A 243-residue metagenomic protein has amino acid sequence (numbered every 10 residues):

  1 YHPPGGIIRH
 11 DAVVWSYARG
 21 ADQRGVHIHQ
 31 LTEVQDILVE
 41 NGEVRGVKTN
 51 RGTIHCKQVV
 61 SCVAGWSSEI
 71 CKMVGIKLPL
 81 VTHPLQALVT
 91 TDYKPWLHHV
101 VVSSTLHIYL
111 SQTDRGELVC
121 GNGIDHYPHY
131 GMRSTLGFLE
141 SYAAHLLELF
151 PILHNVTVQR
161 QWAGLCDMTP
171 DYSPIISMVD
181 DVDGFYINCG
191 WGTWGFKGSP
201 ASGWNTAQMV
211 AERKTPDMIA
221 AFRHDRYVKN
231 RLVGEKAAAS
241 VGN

Functional and structural regions predicted by a protein language model:
Y1-G20, A64-W66, F138-H145, G195-G198 (+1 more regions): Mid-domain beta-loop-alpha active-site segment that forms a flexible, acidic cofactor/metal-binding surface
Y1-Q58: Helical element adjacent to the flavin cofactor pocket in flavoenzyme catalytic cores
G46-K48, H55, L118-V119, G184-I187: General beta-strand recognition
T49-H98: Central helical "cap/lid" subdomain
D92-G184: Active-site lid/adjacent beta-loop-alpha segment flanking the redox-cofactor pocket in flavoenzymes
L147-N243: C-terminal catalytic lobe of FAD-dependent flavoproteins
